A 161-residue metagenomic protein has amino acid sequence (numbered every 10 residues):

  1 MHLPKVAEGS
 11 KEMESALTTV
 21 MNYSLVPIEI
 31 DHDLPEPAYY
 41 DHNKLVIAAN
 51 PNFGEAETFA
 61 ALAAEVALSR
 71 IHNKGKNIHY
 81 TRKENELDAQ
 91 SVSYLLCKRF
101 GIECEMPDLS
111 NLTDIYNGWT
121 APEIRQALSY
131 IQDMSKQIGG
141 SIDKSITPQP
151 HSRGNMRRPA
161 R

Functional and structural regions predicted by a protein language model:
M1-I47, P51-F53: Contiguous, non-catalytic segments that form substrate-binding/exosite surfaces or channel walls
T19-V20, V92-L96: Residues within well-ordered alpha helices
L34-P35, L62, L128: Catalytic phosphate/metal-binding cores of nucleic-acid and nucleotide-processing enzymes, i.e., regions that mediate
V46-L62, N77-E84: Short pre-active-site segment immediately N-terminal to the catalytic Zn-binding motif
E57-K74, A89: Active-site recognition of the HExxH zinc-binding catalytic motif
V66-Y80, L96, F100: Catalytic Zn2+-binding segment of zinc metalloproteases
T81, Y94-P159: Long, well-structured alpha-helical subdomains associated with metal-dependent extracellular/ecto-lumenal hydrolases
N85-V92: C-terminal catalytic core of tyrosine-transesterase DNA break-rejoin enzymes
